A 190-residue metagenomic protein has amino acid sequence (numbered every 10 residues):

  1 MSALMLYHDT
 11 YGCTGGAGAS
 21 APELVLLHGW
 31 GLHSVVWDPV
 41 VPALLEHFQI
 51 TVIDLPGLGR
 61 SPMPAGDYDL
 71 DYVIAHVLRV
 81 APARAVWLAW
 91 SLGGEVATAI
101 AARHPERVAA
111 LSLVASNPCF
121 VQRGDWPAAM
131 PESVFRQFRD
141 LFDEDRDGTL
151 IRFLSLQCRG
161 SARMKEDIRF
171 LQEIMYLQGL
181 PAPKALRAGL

Functional and structural regions predicted by a protein language model:
D9-G66, L70: Conserved HGGG/HGGXW glycine-rich cap/lid loop of the alpha/beta-hydrolase fold
E23, H47-Q49, R84-V86, R107-A110: Structural signature of beta-strand start/N-cap positions in the alpha/beta core of ABC transporter nucleotide-binding
P39, A99-R103: Active-site signature of alpha/beta-hydrolase-fold catalytic machinery across serine- and Asp/Cys-nucleophile hydrolases
D71-A85: Conserved acidic catalytic loop of the alpha/beta-hydrolase fold
W87-A89, V114: Short beta-strand immediately N-terminal to the catalytic nucleophile in serine-hydrolase-like folds
A89-G93, A97: Gly/Ala-rich beta-loop-alpha elbow adjacent to hydrolase catalytic centers
A102-R103, R107-E144, A185: Flexible "cap/lid" loop of the alpha/beta hydrolase fold
D143-L190: Conserved alpha/beta-hydrolase catalytic His-Asp/Glu region
